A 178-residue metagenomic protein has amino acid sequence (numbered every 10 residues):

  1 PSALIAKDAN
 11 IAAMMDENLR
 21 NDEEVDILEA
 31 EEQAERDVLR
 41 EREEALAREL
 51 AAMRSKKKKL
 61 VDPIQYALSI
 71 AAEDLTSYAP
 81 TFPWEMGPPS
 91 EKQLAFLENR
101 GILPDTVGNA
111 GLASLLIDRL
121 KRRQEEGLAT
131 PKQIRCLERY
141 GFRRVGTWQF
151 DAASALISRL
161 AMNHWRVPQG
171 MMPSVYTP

Functional and structural regions predicted by a protein language model:
P1-D105, G111-Q124, L128-Q133, E138: Long, largely alpha-helical accessory region at the distal end of helicase-like NTP-driven motors
D105-R123, G146-W165: Short, Lys/Arg-enriched alpha-helical microdomains
R122-R143, M162-P178: Long, compositionally biased
